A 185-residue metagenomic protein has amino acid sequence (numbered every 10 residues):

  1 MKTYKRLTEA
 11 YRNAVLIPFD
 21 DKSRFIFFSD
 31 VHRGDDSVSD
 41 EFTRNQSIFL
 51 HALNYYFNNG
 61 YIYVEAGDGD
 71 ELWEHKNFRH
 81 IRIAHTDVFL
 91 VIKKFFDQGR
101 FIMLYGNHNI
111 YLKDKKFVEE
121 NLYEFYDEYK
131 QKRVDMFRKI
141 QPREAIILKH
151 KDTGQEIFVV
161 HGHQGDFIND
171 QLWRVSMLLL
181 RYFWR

Functional and structural regions predicted by a protein language model:
M1-R24: Acidic, histidine-bearing metal-coordination/catalytic regions of metal-dependent phosphoesterases
E9-R12, L16, N58, D97 (+1 more regions): Generic surface-pattern signal
F19-R24, F28, R33-H150: Core catalytic region of metal-dependent phosphoesterases/phosphodiesterases, especially metallo-beta-lactamase-like
S23, Q155-I157: Alpha/beta-hydrolase fold active-site loops
H108-I110, T153, G162-G165: Short acidic/polar capping segments at secondary-structure boundaries
I157-R185: Active-site-proximal loop/helix segment associated with metal-binding centers of metalloenzymes
